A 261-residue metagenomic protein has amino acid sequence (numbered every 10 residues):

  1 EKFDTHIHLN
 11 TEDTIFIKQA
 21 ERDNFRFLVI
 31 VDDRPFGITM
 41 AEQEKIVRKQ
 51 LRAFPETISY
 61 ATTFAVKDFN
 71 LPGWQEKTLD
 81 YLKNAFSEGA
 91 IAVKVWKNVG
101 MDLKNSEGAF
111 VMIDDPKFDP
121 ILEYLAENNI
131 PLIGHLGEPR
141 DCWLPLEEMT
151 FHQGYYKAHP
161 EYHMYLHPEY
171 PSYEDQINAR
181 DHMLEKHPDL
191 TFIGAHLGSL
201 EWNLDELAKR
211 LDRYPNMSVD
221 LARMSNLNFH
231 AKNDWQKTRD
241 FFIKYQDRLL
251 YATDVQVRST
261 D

Functional and structural regions predicted by a protein language model:
E1-T57, K77: An N-terminally biased module of ancient metal coordination in phosphate/nucleic-acid-related enzymes
F3-I7, F27-I30, I58-T63, I91-V95 (+4 more regions): Hydrophobic faces of well-ordered beta-strands that scaffold small-molecule active sites in alpha/beta enzyme cores
H6-T14, D33-Q43, K67-E76, L103 (+4 more regions): Acidic-and-aromatic substrate-binding clefts and catalytic sites of carbohydrate-active enzymes
I7, A90, D115-L136, E185-K186 (+4 more regions): Conserved beta-strand->loop/alpha-helix structural units within folded catalytic cores of enzymes with alpha/beta
E12-F16, T39-Q50, E76-Y81, Q176-R180 (+2 more regions): Alpha-helical scaffolding within the catalytic cores of extracellular/periplasmic polymer-degrading hydrolases
Q19-A20, Q50, A85, L125 (+2 more regions): Generic structural signal for hydrophobic
E44-M164, P168, P215-S218, R223-N226: Active-site gating/metal-coordination segments in enzymes
P168-H182, K186-D261: H/E-rich (His + Asp/Glu) clusters that bind or coordinate divalent metals
